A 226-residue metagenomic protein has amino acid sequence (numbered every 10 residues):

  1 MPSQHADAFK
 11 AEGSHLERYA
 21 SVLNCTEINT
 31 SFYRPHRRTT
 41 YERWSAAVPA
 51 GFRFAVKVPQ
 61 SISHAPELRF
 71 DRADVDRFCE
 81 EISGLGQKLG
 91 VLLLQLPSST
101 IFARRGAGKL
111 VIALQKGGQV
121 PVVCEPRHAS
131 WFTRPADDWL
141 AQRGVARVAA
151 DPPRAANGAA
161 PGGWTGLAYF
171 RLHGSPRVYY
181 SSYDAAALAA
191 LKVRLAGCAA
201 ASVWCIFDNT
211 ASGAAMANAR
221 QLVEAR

Functional and structural regions predicted by a protein language model:
M1-R226: Residues lining hydrophobic/aromatic ligand-binding pockets adjacent to catalytic sites
